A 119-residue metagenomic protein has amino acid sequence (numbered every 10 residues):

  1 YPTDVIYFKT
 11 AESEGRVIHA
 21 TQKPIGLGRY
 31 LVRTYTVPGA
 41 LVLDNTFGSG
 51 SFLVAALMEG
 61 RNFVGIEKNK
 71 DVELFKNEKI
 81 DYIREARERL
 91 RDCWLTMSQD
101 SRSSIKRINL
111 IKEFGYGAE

Functional and structural regions predicted by a protein language model:
Y1-E119: Class I S-adenosyl-L-methionine
